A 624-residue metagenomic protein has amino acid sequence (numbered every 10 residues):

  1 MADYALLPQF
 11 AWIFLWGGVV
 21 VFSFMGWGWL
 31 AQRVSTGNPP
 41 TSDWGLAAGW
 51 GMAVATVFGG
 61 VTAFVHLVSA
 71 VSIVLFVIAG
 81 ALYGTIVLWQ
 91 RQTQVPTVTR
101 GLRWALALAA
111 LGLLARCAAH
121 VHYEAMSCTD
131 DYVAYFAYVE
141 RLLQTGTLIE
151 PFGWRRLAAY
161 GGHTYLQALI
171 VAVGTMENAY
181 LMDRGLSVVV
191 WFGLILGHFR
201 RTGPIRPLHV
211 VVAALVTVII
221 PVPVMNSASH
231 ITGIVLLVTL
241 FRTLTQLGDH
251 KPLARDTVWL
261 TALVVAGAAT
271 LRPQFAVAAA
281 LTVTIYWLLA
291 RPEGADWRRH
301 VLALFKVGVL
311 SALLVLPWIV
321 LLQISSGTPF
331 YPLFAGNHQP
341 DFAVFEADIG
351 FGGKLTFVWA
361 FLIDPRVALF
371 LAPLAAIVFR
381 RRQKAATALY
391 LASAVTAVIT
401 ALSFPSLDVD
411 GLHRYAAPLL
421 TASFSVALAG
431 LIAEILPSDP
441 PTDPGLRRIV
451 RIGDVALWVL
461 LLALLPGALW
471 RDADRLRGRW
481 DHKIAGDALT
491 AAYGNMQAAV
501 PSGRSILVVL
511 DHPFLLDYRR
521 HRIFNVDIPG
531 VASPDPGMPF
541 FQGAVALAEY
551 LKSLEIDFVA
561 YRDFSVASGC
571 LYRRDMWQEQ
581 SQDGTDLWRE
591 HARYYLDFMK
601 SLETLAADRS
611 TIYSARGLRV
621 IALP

Functional and structural regions predicted by a protein language model:
M1-T97, L547: Membrane-embedded, hydrophobic transmembrane alpha-helices
S23, G28, V190-F199, A360-A397 (+2 more regions): Hydrophobic, aromatic-rich transmembrane alpha-helices and their immediate juxtamembrane boundary segments
P96-R100, R200-L208, H250-D256, R291-F305 (+2 more regions): Membrane-interface helix-loop-helix junctions at transmembrane boundaries of multi-pass membrane enzymes, predominantly
R103-A109, R255-V265, A280-T284, F305-A312 (+3 more regions): Signature aromatic-anchored transmembrane alpha helix within multi-pass, membrane-resident enzymes that catalyze glycan
R116-A118, P221-P223, L271, F275-A276 (+3 more regions): Transmembrane alpha-helical segments
E140, H230-L236, A268-L271, V277-A278 (+3 more regions): Hydrophobic/aromatic-rich transmembrane helices and adjacent perimembrane loops
L302-A372, G467: Membrane-lumen/periplasm interface segments of specific transmembrane helices in polyprenyl phosphate-linked
G486-D527, I556-G569, I621: Short periplasmic/luminal acceptor-recognition loop of GT-C membrane glycosyltransferases, typified by
